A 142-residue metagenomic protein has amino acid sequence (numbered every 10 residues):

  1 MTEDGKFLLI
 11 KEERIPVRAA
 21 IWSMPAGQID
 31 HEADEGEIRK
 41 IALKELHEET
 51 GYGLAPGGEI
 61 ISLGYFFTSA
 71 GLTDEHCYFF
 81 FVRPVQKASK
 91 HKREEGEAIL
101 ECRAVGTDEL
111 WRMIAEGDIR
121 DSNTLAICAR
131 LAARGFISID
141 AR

Functional and structural regions predicted by a protein language model:
M1, F81-R83, A104-G106: Short, well-ordered beta-strand micro-motif
T2-K44, S89, G96-E97, R142: Conserved Nudix-box catalytic region and its N-terminal flanking loop in Nudix hydrolases and closely related
L8-L9, S23, E45-H47, I61-S62 (+1 more regions): Conserved beta-strand segments that form the floor/walls of ligand-binding pockets within enzyme and binding domains
G53-L63: A short coil-to-beta-strand element that immediately follows conserved catalytic motifs
S62, G71-T73, Y78, E95-R142: Nudix hydrolase/Nudix homology domain
T68-S89: Active-site-adjacent beta-strand/loop module that shapes the phosphate/pyrophosphate-binding cleft
